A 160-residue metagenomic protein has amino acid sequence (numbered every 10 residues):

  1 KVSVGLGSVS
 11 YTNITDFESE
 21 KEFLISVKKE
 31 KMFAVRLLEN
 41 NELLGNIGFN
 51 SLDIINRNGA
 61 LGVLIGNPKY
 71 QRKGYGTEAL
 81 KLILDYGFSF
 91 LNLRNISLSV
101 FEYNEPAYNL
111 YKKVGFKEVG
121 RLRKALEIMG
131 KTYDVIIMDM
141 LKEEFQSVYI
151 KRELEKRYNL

Functional and structural regions predicted by a protein language model:
K1-N13: Helix-loop element at the rim of GNAT/NAT acetyltransferase active sites that forms part of the acceptor-substrate
T12-K69, L141-E143, E155-N159: Acetyl-CoA-dependent GNAT
N58, S89-S99: Conserved GNAT acetyl-CoA-binding A-motif
G66, R72-Y86, E105-K113: Conserved acetyl-CoA-binding loop-helix of GNAT-fold acetyltransferases
L98-Y108, A125-M129: Conserved beta-strand-loop-alpha-helix junction that forms the acyl-donor binding cleft
Y111, F116, M138: Conserved active-site tyrosine of GNAT-family acetyltransferases
K131-L160: Terminal substrate-recognition subdomain of acyl/acetyltransferases
